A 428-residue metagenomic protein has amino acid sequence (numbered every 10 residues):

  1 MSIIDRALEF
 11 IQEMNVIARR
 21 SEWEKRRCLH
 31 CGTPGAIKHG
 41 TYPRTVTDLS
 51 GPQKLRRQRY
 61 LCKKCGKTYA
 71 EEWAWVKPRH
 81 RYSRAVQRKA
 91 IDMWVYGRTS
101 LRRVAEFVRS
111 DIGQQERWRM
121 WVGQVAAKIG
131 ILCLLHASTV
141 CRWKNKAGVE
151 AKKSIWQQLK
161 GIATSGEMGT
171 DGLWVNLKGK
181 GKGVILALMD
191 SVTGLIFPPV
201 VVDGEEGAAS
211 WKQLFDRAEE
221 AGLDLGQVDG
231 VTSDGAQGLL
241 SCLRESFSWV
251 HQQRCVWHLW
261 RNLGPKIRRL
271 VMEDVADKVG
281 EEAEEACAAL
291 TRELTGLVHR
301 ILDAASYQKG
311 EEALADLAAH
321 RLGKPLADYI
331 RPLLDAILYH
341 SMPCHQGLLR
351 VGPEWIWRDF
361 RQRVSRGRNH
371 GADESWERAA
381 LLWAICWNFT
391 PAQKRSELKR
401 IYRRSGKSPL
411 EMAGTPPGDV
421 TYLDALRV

Functional and structural regions predicted by a protein language model:
S2-L8, I17, D224-T232, L239-W376 (+2 more regions): Extended amphipathic alpha-helical interaction segments
I3-V16, K38-S50: Short Cys/His-rich Zn2+-coordinating modules
M14-K25, S50-R56: Short, flexible, mixed-charge glycine/proline-rich loop motifs that serve as phosphate/nucleic-acid-contacting
R26-L29, Y60: Cys/His-enriched microdomains
L29-T33, K64: Short, cysteine/histidine-rich loop/knuckle motifs that typically chelate Zn2+
I37-V95: Basic, short loop/linker segments at the boundary and entry of helix-turn-helix/winged-helix-like folds
L61, G113-T232, Q237, S241-W249: RNase H-like nuclease fold core
Q362-V428: Basic, amphipathic alpha-helical segments enriched in Lys/Arg and hydrophobic/aromatic residues
